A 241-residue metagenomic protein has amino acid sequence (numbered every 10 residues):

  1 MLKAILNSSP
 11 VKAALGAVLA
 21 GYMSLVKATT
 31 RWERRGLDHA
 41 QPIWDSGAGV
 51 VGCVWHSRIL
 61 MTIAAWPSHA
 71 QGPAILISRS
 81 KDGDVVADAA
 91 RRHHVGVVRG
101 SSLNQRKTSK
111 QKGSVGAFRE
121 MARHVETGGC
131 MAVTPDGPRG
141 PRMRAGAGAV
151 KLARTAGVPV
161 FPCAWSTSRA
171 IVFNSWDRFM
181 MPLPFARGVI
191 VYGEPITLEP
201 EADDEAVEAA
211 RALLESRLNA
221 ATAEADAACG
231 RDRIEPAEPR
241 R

Functional and structural regions predicted by a protein language model:
M1-W66, G72, D88, V95 (+2 more regions): Membrane-anchoring hydrophobic helices of lipid-metabolizing enzymes
A13-R34, A74-A122: Membrane-interfacial amphipathic helices and adjacent loop/beta segments that form the lipid-substrate binding surface
V51-C53, L76, A132-T134: Structural motif
W55-I59, R79-D82, F185: Short glycine-enriched loops at secondary-structure junctions
F118-L152, A156: Catalytic-site beta-strand/loop segments enriched in glycine and acidic/polar residues
P141-D203: A cross-family acyltransferase "interaction/gating" segment
